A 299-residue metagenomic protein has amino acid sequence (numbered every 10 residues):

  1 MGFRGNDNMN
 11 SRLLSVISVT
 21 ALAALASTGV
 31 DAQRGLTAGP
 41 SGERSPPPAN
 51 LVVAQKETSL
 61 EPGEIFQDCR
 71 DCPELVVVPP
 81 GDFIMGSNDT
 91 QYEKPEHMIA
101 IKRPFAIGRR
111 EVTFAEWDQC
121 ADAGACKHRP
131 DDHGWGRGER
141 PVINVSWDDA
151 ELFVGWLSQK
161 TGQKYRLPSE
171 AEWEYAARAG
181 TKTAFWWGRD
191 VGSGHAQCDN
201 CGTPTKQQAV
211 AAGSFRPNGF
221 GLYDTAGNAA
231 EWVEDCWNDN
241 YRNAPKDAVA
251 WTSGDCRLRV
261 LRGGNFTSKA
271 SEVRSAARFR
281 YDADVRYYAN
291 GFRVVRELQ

Functional and structural regions predicted by a protein language model:
D7-I17: Bacterial N-terminal signal peptides that target proteins for export
S18-L25: Bacterial N-terminal signal peptides
L25-D31: C-terminal segment of classical bacterial N-terminal signal peptides
R34-Q67: N-terminal pre-domain segments of enzymes
F66-Q67, E96-H97, A211-S214, D282-R286: Short Gly/Pro-enriched turn/cap motifs at secondary-structure boundaries
Q67-H128, S146-D148, G227, E234 (+2 more regions): A short glycine-rich, aromatic-capped structural motif
I84, D89, D131-P141, V145-A277 (+1 more regions): Functional-site microenvironments in short loops/helix caps that host divalent-cation chemistry
